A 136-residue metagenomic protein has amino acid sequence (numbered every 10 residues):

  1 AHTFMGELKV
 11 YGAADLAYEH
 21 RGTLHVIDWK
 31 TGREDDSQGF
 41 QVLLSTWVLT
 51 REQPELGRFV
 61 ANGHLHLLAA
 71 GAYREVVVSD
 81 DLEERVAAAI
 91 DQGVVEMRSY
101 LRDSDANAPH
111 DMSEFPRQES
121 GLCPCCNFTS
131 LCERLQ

Functional and structural regions predicted by a protein language model:
A1-Q136: RecB-family 4Fe-4S metal-dependent nuclease core
